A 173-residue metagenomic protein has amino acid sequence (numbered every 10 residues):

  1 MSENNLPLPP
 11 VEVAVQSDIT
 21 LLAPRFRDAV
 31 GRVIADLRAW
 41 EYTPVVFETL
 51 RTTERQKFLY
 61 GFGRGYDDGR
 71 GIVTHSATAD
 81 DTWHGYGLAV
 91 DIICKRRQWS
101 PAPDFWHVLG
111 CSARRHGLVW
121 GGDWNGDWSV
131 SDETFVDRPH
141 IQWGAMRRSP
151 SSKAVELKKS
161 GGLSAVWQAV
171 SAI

Functional and structural regions predicted by a protein language model:
S2-E48: Active-site acidic/histidine clusters and adjacent loop/turn architecture that either coordinate catalytic ions
A14, E54, V136: Residue-level signal for pocket-adjacent positions within structured domains
T20, P24-R27, T53, Y86 (+1 more regions): Generic alpha-helical scaffold signal
F26-V33, R55, F105, L109: Stable alpha-helical elements in mature extracytoplasmic
I34-D68: Extended, low-complexity, intrinsically disordered C-terminal regulatory tails of eukaryotic serine/threonine kinases
E54, F62-D91: Short, surface-exposed glycine/acidic/tryptophan-bearing loops
A77-I173: Catalytic cores and adjacent binding grooves of peptidoglycan-active enzymes
